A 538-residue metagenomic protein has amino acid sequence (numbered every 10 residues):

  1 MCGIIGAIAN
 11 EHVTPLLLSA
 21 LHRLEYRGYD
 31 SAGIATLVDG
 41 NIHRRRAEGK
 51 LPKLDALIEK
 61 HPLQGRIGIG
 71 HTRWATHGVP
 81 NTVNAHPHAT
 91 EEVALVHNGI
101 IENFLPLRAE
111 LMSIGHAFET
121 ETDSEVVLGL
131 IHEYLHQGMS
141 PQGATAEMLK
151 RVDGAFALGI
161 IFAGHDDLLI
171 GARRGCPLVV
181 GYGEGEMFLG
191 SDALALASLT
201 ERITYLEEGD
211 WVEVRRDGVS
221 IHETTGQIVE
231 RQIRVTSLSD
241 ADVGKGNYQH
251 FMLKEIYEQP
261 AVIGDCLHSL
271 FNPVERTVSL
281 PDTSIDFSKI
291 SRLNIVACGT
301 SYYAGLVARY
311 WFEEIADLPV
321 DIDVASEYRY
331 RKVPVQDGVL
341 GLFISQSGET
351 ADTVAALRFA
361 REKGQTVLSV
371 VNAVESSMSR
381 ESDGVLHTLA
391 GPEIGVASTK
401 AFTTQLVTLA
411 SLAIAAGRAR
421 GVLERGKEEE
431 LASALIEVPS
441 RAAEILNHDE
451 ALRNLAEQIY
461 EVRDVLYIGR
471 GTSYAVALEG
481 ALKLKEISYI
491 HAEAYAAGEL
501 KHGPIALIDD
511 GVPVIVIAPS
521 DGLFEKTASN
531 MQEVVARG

Functional and structural regions predicted by a protein language model:
M1-K245, Q249-H250, E258-R292, Y303 (+4 more regions): Conserved short alpha-helical segments that host acidic/polar catalytic motifs at enzyme active sites
I4, I160, G171, I295 (+4 more regions): Structural beta-sheet core signal
E11, G218-S220, Y495, L500-G538: Gly/His-enriched, cation/cofactor- and phosphate-binding structural elements
G49, R66-V83, S269-I285, A308-I344 (+1 more regions): Glycine-rich oxoanion-binding loops at beta->alpha junctions
P87, I170-G171, I203-T204, W211-E213 (+10 more regions): Replace "in large, NTP-powered and nucleic-acid-processing enzymes" with "in large, NTP-powered factors and other
G181, A304-G305, D321-I322, A351-V354 (+7 more regions): Extended hydrophobic-aromatic, low-complexity segments
Q259-I263, L267-N294, G384-P513: Active-site phosphate/pyrophosphate-binding segments
S288-E430, A434-E437, I517-G522, K526-G538: Glycine-rich phosphate-binding loops that contact phosphosugars or nucleotide phosphates
